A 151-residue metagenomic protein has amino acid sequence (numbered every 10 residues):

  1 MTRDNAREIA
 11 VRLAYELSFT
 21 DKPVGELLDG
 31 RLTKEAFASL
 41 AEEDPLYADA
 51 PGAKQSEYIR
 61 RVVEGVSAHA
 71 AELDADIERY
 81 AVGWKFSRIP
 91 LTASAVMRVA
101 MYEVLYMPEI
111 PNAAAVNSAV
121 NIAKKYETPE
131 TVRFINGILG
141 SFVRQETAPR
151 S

Functional and structural regions predicted by a protein language model:
M1-V132, N136-S151: N-terminal interaction/assembly modules
